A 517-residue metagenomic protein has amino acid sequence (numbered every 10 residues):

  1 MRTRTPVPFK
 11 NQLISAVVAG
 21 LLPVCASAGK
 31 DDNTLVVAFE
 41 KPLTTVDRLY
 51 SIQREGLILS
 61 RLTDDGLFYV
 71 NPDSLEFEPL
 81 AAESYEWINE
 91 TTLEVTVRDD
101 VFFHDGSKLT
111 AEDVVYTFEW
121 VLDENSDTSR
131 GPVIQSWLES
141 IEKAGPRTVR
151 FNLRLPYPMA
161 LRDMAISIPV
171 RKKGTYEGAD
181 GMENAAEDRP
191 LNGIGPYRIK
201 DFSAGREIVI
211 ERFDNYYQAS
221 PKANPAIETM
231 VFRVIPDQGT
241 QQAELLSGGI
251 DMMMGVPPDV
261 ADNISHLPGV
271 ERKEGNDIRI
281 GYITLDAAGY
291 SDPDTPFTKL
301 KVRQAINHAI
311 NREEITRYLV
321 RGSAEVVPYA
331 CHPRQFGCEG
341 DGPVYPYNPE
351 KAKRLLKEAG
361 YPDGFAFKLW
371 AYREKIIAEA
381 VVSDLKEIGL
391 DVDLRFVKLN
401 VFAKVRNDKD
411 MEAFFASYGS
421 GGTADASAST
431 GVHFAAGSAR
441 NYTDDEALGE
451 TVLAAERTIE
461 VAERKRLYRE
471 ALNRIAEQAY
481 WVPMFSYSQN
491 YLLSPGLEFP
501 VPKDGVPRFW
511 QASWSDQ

Functional and structural regions predicted by a protein language model:
R4, K10, E86, P132-Y176 (+1 more regions): Surface-exposed binding/hinge segments that line and control ligand-binding clefts or catalytic entry sites
A38-I88, E119, N192-I194: N-terminal lobe/hinge region of extracytoplasmic solute-binding protein
K41-L57, L80-A81, S107, R130 (+4 more regions): A structural "hinge/loop" feature
L43, S203, E207, N276-G281 (+3 more regions): Detector for C-terminal structural segments
N71-P72, A165-P225, T229-V231, P349-E350 (+1 more regions): Gly/Pro-rich hinge or "lid" segments in bacterial periplasmic/extracellular proteins
E83-D127, A144, R150-N152, E244 (+1 more regions): Aromatic- and charge-enriched surface segment that lines or borders ligand/interaction sites
A185, N215-N263, D391-D393: Ligand-site clamp/hinge motif
P196-Y197, D292-P293, E325-E358, I376: Structural transition elements
